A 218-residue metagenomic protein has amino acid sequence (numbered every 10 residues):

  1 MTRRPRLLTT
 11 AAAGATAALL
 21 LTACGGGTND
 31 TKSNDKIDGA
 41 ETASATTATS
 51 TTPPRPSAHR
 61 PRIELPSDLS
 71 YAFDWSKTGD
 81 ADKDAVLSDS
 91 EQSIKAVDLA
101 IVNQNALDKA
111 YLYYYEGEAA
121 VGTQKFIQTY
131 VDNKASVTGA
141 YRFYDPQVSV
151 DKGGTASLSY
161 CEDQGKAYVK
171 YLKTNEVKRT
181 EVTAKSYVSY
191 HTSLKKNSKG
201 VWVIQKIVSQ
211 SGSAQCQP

Functional and structural regions predicted by a protein language model:
M1-R4: N-terminal secretory signal peptides that target proteins for export/translocation
L7-L8, A12-A15, C24-T52: Short, low-complexity, disordered segments immediately C-terminal to signal peptides in bacterial exported proteins
D30-T31, A43, A72, F143 (+1 more regions): Intrinsically disordered, low-complexity, compositionally biased regions/tails
A40-S70: Acidic, low-complexity proline/glycine-rich segments
P61-S136: Core segments of small alpha/beta cavity-forming domains
A106-K109, Y113-P218: Structured, amphipathic secondary-structure segments that form assembly/contact surfaces in multi-subunit
